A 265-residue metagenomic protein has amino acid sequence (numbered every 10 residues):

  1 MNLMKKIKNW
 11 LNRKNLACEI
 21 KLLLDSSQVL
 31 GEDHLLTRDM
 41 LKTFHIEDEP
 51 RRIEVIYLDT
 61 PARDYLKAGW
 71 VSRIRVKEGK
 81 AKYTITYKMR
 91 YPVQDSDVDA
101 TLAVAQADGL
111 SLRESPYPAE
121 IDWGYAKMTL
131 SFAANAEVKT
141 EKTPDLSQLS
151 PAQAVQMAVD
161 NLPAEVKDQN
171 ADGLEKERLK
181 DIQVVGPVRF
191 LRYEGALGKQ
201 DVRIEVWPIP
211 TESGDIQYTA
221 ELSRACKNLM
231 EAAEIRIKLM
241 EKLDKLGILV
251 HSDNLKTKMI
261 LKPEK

Functional and structural regions predicted by a protein language model:
N2-K265: Phosphate-end processing signature that detects enzymes handling 5′-triphosphorylated RNA and polyphosphate
